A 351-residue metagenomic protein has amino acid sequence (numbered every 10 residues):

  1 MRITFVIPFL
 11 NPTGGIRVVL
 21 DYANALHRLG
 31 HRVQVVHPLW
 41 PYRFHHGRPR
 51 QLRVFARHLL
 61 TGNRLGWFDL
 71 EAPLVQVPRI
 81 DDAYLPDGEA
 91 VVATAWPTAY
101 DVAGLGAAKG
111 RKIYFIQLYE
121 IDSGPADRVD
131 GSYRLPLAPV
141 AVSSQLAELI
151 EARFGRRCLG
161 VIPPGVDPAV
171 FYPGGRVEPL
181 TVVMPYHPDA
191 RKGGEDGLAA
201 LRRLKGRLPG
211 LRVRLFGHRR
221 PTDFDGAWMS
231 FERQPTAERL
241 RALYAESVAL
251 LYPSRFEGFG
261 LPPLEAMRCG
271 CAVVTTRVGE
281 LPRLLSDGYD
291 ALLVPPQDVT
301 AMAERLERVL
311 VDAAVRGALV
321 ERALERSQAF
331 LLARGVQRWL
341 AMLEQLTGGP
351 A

Functional and structural regions predicted by a protein language model:
I121-R128, E151-A152, R156-P179, R239-A242: Acidic anion/phosphate-binding donor-loop and adjacent secondary structure in glycosyltransferase catalytic cores
V140-A141, G175-K192, L198-R203: Conserved donor-binding/catalytic core segment of Leloir-type glycosyltransferases
G217-R241: Nucleotide-activated donor-binding/catalytic signature segment of Leloir-type glycosyltransferases, i.e., the conserved
R255: Aromatic "clamp/platform" in nucleotide-sugar-dependent glycosyltransferases that forms part of the donor/acceptor
A272-T275: Short hydrophobic beta-strand element within catalytic cores of glycosyltransferases and related nucleotide-activated
D287-G288, L292-V299, R308-A314: Conserved acidic donor-binding segment of nucleotide-sugar-dependent glycosyltransferases
A301, R308, V315-A329, A341: A short, well-ordered alpha-helix in the C-terminal region of glycosyltransferases
L332-A351: C-terminal alpha-helical cap of glycosyltransferases
